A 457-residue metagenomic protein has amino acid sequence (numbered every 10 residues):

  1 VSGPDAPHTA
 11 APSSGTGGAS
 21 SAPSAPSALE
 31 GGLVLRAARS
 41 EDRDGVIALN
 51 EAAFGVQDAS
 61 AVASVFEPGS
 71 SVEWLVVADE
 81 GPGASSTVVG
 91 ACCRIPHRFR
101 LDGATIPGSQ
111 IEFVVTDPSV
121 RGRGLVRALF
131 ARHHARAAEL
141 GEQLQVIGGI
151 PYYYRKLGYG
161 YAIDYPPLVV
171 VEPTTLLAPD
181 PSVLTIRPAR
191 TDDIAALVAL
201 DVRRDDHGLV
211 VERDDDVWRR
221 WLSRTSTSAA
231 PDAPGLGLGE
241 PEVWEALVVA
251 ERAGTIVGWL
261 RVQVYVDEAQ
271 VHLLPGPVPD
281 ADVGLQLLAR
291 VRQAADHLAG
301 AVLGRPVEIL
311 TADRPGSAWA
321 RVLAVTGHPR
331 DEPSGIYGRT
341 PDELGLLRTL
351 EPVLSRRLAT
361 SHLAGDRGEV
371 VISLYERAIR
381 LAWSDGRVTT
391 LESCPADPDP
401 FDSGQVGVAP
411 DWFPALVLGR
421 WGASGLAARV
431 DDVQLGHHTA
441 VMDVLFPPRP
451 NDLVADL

Functional and structural regions predicted by a protein language model:
V1-L33, P68, P118, T185-L457: Intrinsically disordered, low-complexity, positively biased terminal segments
A37, A48-S60, V202-R213: Helix-loop element at the rim of GNAT/NAT acetyltransferase active sites that forms part of the acceptor-substrate
A38, V114-T116, A189: Hydrophobic adenine-recognition pocket in adenosine-nucleotide-binding enzymes
A53, Q57-V76, A91-A104, E112: N-terminal, Lys/Arg-enriched amphipathic/low-complexity engagement segments that precede the first folded domain
V77, A84-H97, G108-Q110, V115 (+3 more regions): Conserved beta-strand in the GNAT
V120-R132, E142, D282-R290: Conserved acetyl-CoA pyrophosphate-binding loop and the N-cap/start of the following alpha-helix in GNAT-like
F130, H134-G149, H297-R314: Conserved GNAT acetyl-CoA-binding A-motif
E139-Q143, G148-L168, D313-S334: Conserved active-site alpha-helix within GNAT-family acetyltransferase domains
